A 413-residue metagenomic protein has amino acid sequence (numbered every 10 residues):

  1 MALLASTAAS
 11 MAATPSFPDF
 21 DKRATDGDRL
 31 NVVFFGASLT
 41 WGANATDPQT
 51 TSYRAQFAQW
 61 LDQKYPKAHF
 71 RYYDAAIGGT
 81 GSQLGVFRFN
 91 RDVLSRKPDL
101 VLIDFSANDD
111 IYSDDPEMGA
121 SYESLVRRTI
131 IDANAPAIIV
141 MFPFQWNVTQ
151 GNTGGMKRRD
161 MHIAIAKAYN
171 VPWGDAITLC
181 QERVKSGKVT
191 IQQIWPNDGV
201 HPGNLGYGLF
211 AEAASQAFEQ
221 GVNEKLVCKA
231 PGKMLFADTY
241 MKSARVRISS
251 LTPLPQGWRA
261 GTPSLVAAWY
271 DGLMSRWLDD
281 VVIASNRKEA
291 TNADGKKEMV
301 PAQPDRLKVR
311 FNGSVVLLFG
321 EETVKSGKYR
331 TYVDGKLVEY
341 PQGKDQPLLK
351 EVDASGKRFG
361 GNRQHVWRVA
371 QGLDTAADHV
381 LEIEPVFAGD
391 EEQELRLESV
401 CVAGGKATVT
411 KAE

Functional and structural regions predicted by a protein language model:
M1-A8: Bacterial N-terminal signal peptides
A12-A75, R88-K97, L317-L318, R330-Y332 (+3 more regions): Serine-esterase "nucleophile elbow" of acetyl-processing enzymes
V32-V33, T46-R54, S82-V86, D115-Y122 (+2 more regions): Solvent-exposed, acidic/flexible segments
F34-L39, A43-A45, D74-N90, S95-D114 (+3 more regions): Cell-envelope and extracellular/periplasmic
A58, D62-P66, N90, L94 (+4 more regions): Sec-exported extracytoplasmic/periplasmic mature domains
D104-N108, V126-I163: Active-site segments of SGNH/GDSL-like serine hydrolases that catalyze O-acetyl group transfer/hydrolysis on lipids
N147-Y240, R245: Catalytic His-Asp segment of secreted/periplasmic serine-dependent ester chemistry enzymes
N197-G199, G208-E413: Conserved catalytic region of serine esterases and O-acyltransferases that act on ester linkages in lipids
